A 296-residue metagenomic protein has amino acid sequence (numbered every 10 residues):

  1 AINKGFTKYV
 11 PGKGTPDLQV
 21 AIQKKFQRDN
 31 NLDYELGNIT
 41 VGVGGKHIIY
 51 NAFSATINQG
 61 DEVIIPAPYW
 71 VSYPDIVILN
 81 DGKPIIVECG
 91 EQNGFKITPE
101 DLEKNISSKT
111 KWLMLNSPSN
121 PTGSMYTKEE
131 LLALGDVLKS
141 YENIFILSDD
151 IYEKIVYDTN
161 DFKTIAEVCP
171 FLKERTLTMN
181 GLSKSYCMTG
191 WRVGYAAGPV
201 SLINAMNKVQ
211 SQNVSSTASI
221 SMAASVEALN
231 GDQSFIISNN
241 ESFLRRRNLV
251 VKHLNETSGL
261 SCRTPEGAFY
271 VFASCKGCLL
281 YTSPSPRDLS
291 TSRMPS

Functional and structural regions predicted by a protein language model:
A1-G44, N51, A228-G231: N-terminal small-domain helix-loop-helix segment of the aminotransferase-like
A55-V77: Conserved PLP-anchoring active-site segment centered on the Schiff-base-forming lysine
L79-I85: A short helix-loop-beta submotif of the ANL/AMP-binding
G90-N160: Active-site phosphate-binding strand-loop segment of PLP-dependent enzymes
E167-E241, N248-H253, T257: Conserved core segment of the aminotransferase class I/II
G198, F272-L279, S296: Conserved PLP-binding active-site segment of the aspartate aminotransferase-like
V226, F243-V251, C262-C275: Conserved glycine-rich beta-strand-loop-beta hairpin in the small C-terminal domain of fold type I
Y281-D288: Conserved small/polar residues in nucleotide/adenosyl-binding loops
